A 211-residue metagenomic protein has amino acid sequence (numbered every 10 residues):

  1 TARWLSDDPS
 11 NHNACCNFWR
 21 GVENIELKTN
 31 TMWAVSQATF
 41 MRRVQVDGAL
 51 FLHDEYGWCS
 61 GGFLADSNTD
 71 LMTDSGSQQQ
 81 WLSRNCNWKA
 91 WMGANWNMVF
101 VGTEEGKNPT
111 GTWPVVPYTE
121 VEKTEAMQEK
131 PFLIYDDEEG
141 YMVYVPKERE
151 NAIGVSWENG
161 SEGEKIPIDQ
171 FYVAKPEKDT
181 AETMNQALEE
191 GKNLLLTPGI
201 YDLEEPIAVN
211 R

Functional and structural regions predicted by a protein language model:
T1-N13, E23-W33, E55, E204: Extracellular beta-strand/beta-solenoid scaffold signature
D8, F18-G21, F63, S77-L195 (+1 more regions): Extracellular "leader-to-stem" segments immediately downstream of a signal peptide or signal-anchor in secreted/lumenal
R20-I25, T39-A49, G62, D66-M72 (+2 more regions): Solvent-exposed loop/turn tips at the surfaces of repeat/solenoid architectures
N30, D70-T73, Y201: Short beta-turn/strand-loop junction motif enriched in small, turn-promoting residues
W33, F51-L52, S75: Leucine-rich repeat
L52-H53, G160: Short, intrinsically disordered, charge-biased short linear motifs at domain edges
G57-S60: Extracellular/lumenal regions of secretory-pathway proteins
